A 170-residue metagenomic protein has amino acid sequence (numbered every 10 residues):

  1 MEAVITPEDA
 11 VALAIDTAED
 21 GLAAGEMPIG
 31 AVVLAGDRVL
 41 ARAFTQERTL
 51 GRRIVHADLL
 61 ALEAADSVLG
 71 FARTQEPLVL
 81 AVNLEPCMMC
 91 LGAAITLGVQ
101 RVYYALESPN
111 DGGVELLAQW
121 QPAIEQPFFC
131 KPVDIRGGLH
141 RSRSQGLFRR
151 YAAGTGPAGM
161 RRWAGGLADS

Functional and structural regions predicted by a protein language model:
M1-G21, A93-S170: Zinc-dependent deaminase
G25-I29, E76: Short, basic and Ser/Thr-rich N-terminal targeting/leader segments
I29-D37: Short beta-strand scaffold segments in enzyme catalytic cores
L40-E47: Short beta->alpha transition motifs characteristic of CBS
T49-L60: A short, polar/charged loop-to-alpha-helix boundary motif
V68-T74: Phosphate/pyrophosphate-binding loops at sites that engage ATP/ADP/AMP, CoA/4′-phosphopantetheine, polyphosphate
T74-L84: Immediate flanking context of iron-sulfur cluster ligation sites
C87-C90: Short cysteine clusters
